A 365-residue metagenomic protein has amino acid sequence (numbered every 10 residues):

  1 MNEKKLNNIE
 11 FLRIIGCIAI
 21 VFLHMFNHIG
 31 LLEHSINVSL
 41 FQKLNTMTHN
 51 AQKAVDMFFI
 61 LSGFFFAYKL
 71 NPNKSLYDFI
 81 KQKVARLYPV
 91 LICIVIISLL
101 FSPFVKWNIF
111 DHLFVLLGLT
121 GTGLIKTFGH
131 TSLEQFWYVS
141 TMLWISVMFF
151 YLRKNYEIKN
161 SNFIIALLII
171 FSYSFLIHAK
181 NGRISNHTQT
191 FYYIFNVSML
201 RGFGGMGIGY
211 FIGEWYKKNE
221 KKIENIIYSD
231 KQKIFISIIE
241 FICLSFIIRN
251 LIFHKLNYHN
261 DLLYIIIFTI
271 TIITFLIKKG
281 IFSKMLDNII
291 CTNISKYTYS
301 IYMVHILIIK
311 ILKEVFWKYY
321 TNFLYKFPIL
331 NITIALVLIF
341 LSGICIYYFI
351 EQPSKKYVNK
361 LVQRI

Functional and structural regions predicted by a protein language model:
M1-G182, K231-I234, T292, Y297-T298 (+1 more regions): Membrane-cytosol interface segments of multi-pass membrane proteins, especially ER/Golgi lipid-handling enzymes
N7, K43-V55, T127-T141, H178-I208 (+2 more regions): Interfacial loop-to-helix transition and helix-capping segments at the boundaries of transmembrane helices
E33, G182-Y192, K222-I223, F253-K255 (+1 more regions): Membrane-interface helix termini and inter-helical loops of multi-pass transporters
A67, S146-M148, G209-K222: Internal transmembrane alpha-helix with an interfacial aromatic "cap," most often the third helix
N73, E214, K218-N219, F282-S283: Short helix-loop capping/hinge motifs at secondary-structure junctions, enriched in acidic/polar residues
F104, G202, M206, Y210 (+1 more regions): Alpha-helical transmembrane segments of multi-pass integral membrane proteins
I227-S229: Long, low-complexity intrinsically disordered regions enriched in Ser/Thr, Asp/Glu, Pro/Gly
